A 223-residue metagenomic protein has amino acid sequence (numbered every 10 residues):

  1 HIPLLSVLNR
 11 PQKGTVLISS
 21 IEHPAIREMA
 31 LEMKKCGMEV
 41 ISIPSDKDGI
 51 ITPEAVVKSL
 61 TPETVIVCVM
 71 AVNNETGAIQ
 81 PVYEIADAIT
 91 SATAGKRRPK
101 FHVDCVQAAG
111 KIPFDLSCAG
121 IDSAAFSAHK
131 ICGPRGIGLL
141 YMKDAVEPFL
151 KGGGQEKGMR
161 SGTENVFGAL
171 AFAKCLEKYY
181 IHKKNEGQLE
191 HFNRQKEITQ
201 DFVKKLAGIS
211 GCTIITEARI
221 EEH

Functional and structural regions predicted by a protein language model:
H1-H223: Pyridoxal 5′-phosphate
